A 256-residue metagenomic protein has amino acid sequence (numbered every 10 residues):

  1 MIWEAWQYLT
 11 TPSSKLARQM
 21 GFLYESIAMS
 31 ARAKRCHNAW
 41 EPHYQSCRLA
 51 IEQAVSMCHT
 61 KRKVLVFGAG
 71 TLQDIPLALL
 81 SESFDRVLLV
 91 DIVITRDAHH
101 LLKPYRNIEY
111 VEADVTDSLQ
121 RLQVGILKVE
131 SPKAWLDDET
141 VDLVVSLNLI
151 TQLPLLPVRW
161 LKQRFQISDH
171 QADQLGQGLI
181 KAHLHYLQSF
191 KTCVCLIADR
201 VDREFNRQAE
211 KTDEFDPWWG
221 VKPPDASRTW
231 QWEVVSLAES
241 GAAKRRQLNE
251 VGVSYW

Functional and structural regions predicted by a protein language model:
I2-K61: Class I SAM-dependent methyltransferase Rossmann-like catalytic core, especially the SAM/SAH-binding loop
K61-L72: Conserved class I S-adenosyl-L-methionine
G70-F84: Conserved SAM-binding loop of SAM-dependent methyltransferases across substrates and taxa, primarily the Class I
D85-D91, E112: Conserved SAM-binding motif I beta-strand of class I
L101-D138: S-adenosyl-L-methionine
K128-K162, D173: A short SAM/SAH-binding and catalytic strip from SAM-dependent methyltransferases
L143-S146, S168-I180, K191-D199: Conserved beta-strand signature within the Rossmann-like core of class I S-adenosyl-L-methionine
D202-W256: Charged, low-complexity C-terminal accessory regions
